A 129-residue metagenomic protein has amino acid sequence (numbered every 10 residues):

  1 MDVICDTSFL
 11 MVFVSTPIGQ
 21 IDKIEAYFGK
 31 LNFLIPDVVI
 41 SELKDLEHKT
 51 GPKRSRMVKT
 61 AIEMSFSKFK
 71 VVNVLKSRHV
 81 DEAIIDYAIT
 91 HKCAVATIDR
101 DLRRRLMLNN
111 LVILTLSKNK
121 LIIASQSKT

Functional and structural regions predicted by a protein language model:
M1-K68: Domain-level signal for Mg2+-assisted phosphodiester chemistry and nucleotide/NA-binding surfaces in nucleic-acid
V39-T129: Nuclease catalytic cores that cleave nucleic-acid phosphodiester bonds, predominantly acidic two-metal-ion
